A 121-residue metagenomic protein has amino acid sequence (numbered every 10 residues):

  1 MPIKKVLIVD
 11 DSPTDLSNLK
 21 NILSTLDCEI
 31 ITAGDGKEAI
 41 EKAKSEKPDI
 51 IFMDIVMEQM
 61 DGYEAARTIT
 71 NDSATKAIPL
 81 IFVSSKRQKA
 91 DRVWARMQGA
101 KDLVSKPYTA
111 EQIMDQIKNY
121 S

Functional and structural regions predicted by a protein language model:
P13-I31, Y120: Two-component/phosphorelay signaling modules centered on CheY-like receiver
A33-K37, A110: Conserved Asp/Asn-Gly motif in the active-site loop of CheY-like receiver
E46-F52: Active-site beta3 strand of CheY-like receiver
M57: Receiver (REC) domain active-site loop signature in two-component systems and cognate sites in sensor histidine kinases
K101: Short, glycine/charged-rich "phosphate-handling" switch motifs in NTP-dependent and phosphotransfer domains
Y108-I117: C-terminal output helix
